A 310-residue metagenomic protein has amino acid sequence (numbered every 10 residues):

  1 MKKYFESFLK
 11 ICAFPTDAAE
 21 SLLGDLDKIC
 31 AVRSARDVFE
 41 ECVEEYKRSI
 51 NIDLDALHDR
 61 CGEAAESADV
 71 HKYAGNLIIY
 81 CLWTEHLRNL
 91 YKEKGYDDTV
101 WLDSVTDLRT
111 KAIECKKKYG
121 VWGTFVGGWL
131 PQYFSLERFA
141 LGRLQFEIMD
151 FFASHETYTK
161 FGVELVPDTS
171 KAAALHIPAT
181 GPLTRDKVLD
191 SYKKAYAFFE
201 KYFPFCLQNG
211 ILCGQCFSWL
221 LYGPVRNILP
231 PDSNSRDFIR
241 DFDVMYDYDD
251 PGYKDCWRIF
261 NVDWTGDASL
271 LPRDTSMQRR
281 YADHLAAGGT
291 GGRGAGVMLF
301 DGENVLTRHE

Functional and structural regions predicted by a protein language model:
M1-D186, K201-C213, N227-E310: Non-catalytic substrate-recognition and accessory regions of acyl/acetyltransferase enzymes
R185-F199: Glycine-rich acyl-CoA binding loop
Q215-Y222: Short beta-alpha junction loops
